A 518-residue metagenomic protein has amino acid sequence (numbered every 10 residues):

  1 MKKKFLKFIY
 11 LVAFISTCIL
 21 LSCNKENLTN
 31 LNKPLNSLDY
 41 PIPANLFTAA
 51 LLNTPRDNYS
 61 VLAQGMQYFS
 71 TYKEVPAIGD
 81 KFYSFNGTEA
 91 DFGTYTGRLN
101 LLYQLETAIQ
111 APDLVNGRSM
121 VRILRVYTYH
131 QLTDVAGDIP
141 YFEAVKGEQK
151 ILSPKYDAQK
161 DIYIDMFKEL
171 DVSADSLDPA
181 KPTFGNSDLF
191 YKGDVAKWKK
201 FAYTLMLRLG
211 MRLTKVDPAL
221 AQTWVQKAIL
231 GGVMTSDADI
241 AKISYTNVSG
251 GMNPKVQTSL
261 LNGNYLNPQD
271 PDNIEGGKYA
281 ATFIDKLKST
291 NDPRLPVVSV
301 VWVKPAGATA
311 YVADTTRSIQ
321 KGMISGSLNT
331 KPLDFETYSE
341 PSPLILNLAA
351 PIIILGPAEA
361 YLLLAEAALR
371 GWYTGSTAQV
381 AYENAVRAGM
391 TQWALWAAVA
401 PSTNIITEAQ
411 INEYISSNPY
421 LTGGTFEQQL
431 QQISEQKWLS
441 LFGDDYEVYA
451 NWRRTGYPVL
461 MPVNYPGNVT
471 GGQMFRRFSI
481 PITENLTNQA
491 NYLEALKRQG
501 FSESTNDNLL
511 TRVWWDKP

Functional and structural regions predicted by a protein language model:
M1-K33: Bacterial Sec-dependent N-terminal signal peptides
C23-S70, E74-P76, N86, G93 (+4 more regions): Membrane-proximal, proline-rich intrinsically disordered regions
K25-L28, P341-S342, E408-Y414: Short acidic (Asp/Glu) and glycine-rich catalytic loops that position anionic groups and cofactors
K33-N36, A144-K146, D239, V300 (+2 more regions): Short capping/connector residues at structural and topological boundaries
Y40-P41, Y72-L124, T128-A397, G423-L430 (+1 more regions): Structured, solvent-exposed acidic/aromatic patches
Y59-Q67, D134, D138-I139, A221 (+1 more regions): Beta-strand acidic-aromatic groove motif in beta-rich domains, primarily in extracellular
M390-P518: C-terminal functional modules
